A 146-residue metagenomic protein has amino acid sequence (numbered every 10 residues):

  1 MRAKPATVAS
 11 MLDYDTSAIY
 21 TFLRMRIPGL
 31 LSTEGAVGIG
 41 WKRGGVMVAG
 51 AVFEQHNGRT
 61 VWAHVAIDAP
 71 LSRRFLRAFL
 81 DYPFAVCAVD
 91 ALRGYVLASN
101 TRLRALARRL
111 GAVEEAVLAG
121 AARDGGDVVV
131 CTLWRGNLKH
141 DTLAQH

Functional and structural regions predicted by a protein language model:
M1-G29: Short amphipathic alpha-helix that is part of the acyltransferase structural core
S32-A49: Conserved beta-hairpin
H56-A69, Y95: Conserved acetyl-CoA binding element of GNAT-fold acetyltransferases
I67-A78: Glycine-centered recognition micro-motifs in short, flexible terminal segments and loops
A85-V96: Conserved GNAT acetyl-CoA-binding A-motif
Y95, V113-V128: Conserved catalytic-core motifs of GNAT/GCN5-like acyltransferases
S99-A116: Conserved active-site alpha-helix within GNAT-family acetyltransferase domains
A121-H146: C-terminal "cap" of GNAT-fold acetyltransferases
